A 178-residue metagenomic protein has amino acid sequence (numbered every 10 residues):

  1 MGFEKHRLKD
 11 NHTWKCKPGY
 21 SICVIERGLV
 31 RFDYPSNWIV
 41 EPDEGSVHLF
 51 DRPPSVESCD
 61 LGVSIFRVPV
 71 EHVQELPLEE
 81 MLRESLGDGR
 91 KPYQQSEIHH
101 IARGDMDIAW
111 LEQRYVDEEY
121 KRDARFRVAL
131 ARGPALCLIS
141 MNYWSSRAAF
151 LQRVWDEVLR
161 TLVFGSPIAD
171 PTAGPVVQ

Functional and structural regions predicted by a protein language model:
M1-E112, V116-D123, A131-Q178: N-terminal targeting sequences that direct proteins away from the cytosol to non-cytosolic compartments
